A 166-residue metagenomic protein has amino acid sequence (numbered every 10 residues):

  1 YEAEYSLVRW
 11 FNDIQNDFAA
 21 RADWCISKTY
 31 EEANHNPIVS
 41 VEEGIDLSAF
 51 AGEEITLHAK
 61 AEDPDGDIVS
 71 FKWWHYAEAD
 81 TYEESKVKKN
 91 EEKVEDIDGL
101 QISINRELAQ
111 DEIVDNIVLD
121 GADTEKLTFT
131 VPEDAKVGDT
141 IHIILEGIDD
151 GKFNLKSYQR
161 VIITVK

Functional and structural regions predicted by a protein language model:
T29-I45, V69, V161: Proline-centered linker/hinge motifs at extracellular inter-domain junctions
L47-E53: Short, solvent-exposed loop/linker segments at the N-terminal edge of repeated beta-sheet extracellular domains
I55, A59-D65, A77-A79, E133 (+1 more regions): Extracellular acidic, Ser/Thr/Pro-rich low-complexity tracts
D65-K72: Solvent-exposed loop segments of extracellular immunoglobulin-like
H75-P132, K136: Low-complexity "stalk/linker" and mucin-like segments enriched in Ser/Thr/Pro/Ala/Gly
I148-N154: Short, solvent-exposed loop/turn segments at the edges of extracellular beta-sandwich modules
N154-V161: Extracellular and select intracellular beta-sandwich modules with Ser/Thr-enriched, small-residue motifs on
